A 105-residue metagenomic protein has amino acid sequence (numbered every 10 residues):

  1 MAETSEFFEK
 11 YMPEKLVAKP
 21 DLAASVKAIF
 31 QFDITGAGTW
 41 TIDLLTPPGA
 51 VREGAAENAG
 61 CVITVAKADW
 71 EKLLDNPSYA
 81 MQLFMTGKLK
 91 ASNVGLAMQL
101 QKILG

Functional and structural regions predicted by a protein language model:
M1-G105: Feature captures hydrophobic
